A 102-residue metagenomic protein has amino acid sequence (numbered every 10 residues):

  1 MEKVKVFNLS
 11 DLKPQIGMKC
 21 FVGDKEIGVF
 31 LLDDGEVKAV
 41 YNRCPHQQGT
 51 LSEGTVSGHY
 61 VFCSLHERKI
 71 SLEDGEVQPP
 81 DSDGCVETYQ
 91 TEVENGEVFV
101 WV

Functional and structural regions predicted by a protein language model:
M1-S57, L72, C85-V102: N-terminal pre-ligand scaffold of iron-sulfur
C44, C63-H66: Short cysteine clusters
G58-S64, V77-V86: Short cysteine/histidine-rich metal-coordination sites, predominantly Zn2+-binding motifs
K69: Short helix-to-coil "ATP-lid" hinge immediately C-terminal to the conserved N-box Asn in the Bergerat
